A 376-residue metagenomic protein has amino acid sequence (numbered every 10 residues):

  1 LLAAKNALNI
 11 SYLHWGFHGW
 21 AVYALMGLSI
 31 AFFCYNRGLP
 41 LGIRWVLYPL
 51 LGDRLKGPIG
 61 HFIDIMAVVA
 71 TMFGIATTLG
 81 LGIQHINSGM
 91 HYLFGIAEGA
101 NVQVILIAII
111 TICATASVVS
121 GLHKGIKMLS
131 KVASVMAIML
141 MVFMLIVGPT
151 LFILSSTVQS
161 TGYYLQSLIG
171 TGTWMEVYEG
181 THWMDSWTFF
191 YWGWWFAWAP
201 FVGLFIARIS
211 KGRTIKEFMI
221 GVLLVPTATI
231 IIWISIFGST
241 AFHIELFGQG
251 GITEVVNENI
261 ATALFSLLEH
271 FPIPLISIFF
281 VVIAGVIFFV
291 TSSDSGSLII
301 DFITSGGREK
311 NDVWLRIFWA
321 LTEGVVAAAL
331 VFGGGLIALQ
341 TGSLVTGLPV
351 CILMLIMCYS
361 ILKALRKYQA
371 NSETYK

Functional and structural regions predicted by a protein language model:
L1-L8, F33-P58, K124, I244-E269 (+2 more regions): Flexible loop linkers connecting adjacent transmembrane helices in multi-pass alpha-helical membrane transporters
N6-V22, H182-W198, A284: Individual transmembrane alpha-helix segments
I10-Q84, Y92-V118, V147-T150, I283-S293 (+4 more regions): Helix-loop-helix module between adjacent transmembrane segments
L25-I30, W198-G203, P349-K363: Hydrophobic cores of alpha-helical transmembrane segments in multi-pass inner/ER membrane proteins, independent
L55, I59-R213, I220, V225-F279: Membrane-embedded translocation segments of transport machinery
A137-G148, T229-S239, F280-L298, W319-E323 (+1 more regions): Hydrophobic alpha-helical segments of multi-pass membrane transport proteins
T150-L151, S155, H182-M184, W192 (+3 more regions): C-terminal membrane-solvent junction of multi-pass transporters and transport-like membrane proteins
L330-V345: Extracellular/periplasmic helix-loop-helix junctions in multi-pass membrane proteins
